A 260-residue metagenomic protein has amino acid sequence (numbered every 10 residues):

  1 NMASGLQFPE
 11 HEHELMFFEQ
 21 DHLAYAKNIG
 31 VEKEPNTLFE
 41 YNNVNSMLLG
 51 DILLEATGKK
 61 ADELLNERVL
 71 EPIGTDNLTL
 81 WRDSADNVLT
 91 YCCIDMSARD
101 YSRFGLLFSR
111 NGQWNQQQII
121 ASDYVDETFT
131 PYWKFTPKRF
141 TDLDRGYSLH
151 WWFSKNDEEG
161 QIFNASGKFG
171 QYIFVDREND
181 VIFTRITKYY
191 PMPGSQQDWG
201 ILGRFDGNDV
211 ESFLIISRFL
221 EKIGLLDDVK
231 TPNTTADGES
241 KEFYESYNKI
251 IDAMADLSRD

Functional and structural regions predicted by a protein language model:
N1, E40, N77-W81, D95 (+5 more regions): Structural recognition of the beta-strand scaffold that forms the well-ordered cores of secreted hydrolase catalytic
N1-T75, A98-G112: Active-site-adjacent helix/loop patches that line small-molecule binding or acyl-intermediate pockets
L6-Q7, S46, A85-V88, F108 (+3 more regions): Solvent-exposed loop/turn segments at secondary-structure junctions within structured extracellular/periplasmic domains
P9-E10, N111-Q116, F135-R139, E158-I162 (+2 more regions): Substrate-binding/catalytic groove segments of enzymes that remodel or degrade extracellular structural polymers
P35-L38, V88-C92, Q161-N164: Active-site rim elements
L65-N66, L70-F129: Active-site-proximal binding-pocket segments
T75-L78, D126-I182: Active-site Gly/Thr loop motif
I162-D260: Structured C-terminal helix/loop/strand segments within mature extracytoplasmic catalytic/sensor domains
